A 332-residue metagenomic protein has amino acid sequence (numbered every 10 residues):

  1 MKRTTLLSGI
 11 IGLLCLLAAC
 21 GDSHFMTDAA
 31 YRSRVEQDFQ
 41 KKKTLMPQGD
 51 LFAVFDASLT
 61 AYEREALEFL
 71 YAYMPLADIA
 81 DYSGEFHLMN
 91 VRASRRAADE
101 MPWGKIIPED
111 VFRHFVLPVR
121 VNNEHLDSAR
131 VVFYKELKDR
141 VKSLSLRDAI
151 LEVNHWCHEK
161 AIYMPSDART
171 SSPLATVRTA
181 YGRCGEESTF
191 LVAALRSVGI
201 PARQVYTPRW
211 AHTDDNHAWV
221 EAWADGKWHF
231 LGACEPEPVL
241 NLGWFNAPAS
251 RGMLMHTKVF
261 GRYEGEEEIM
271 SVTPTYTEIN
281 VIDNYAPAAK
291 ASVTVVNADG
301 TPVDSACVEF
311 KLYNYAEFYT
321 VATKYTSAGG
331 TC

Functional and structural regions predicted by a protein language model:
M1-G9: Bacterial N-terminal signal peptides that target proteins for export
L7, N216, P287-A289: Residues at beta-strand starts and edge strands
S8-L17: Bacterial N-terminal signal peptides
C20-I150, S197, A224-W228, P248-C332: N-terminal accessory/pre-domain segments preceding catalytic cores
E124-D127, C157-S166: A structural motif
K135-L144, A149-H155, M164-T170, L174 (+1 more regions): Hydrophobic/aromatic-rich core segments of domains that either
